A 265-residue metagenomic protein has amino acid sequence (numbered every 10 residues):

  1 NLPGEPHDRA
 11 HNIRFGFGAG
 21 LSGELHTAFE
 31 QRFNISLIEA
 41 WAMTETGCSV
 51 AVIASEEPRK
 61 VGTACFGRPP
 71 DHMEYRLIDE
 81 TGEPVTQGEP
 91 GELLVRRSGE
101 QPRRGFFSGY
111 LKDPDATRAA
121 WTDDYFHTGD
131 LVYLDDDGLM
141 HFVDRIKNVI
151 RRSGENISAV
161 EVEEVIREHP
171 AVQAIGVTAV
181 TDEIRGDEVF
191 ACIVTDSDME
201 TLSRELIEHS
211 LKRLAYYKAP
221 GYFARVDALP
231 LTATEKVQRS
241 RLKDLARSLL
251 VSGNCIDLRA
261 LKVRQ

Functional and structural regions predicted by a protein language model:
N1-K60, E74, T81-P84: Gly/Ser/Thr-rich phosphate-binding loop
N12, N34, H72, A171-A174 (+3 more regions): Glycine-centered tight turns that cap/initiate beta-strands
A42, G67, D130, G154: Active-site glycine-centered loops adjacent to acidic/histidine catalytic or metal-binding residues that shape
T63-P69, A120-D124: Short Gly/Pro-enriched turn/cap motifs at secondary-structure boundaries
P69-H72, E83-A119: Conserved ATP/PPi-binding loop(s) of AMP-dependent carboxylate-activating enzymes
V95, G99-R104, S108-G109, A116 (+4 more regions): AMP-binding/adenylate-forming catalytic core of the ANL superfamily
A215-K236, G253-Q265: AMP-binding/adenylate-forming catalytic domain of the ANL superfamily
